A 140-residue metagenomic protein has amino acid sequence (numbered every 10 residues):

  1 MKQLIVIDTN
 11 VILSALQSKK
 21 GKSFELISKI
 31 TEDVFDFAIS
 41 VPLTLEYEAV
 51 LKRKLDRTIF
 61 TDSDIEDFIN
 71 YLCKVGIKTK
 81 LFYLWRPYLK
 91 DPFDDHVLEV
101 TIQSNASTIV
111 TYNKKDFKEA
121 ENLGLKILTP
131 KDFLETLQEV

Functional and structural regions predicted by a protein language model:
M1-I39: Short, well-structured N-terminal submotif of metal-dependent ribonuclease cores
T9, V41-P42, Y112-K114: Short secondary-structure boundary segments
S14-A15, L84-K90: Short, flexible loop segments at the rims of nucleotide/cofactor-binding pockets, characterized by
A15, E46, E119: Phosphate- and divalent-cation-binding pockets in alpha/beta enzyme and binding domains that engage nucleotide-derived
L16-Q17, L51, E121: Short, flexible helix/strand-to-coil boundary loops that buttress conserved ligand/catalytic motifs in alpha/beta
K22-S23, F93-V97: Amphipathic coiled-coil/heptad-repeat helices and related helical stalk/stem segments that mediate oligomerization
S28-L84: PIN-domain endoribonuclease scaffold, especially VapC-family toxins
Y88, D95, I102-T108, K114-V140: Acidic, PIN/NYN-like endoribonuclease modules and their adjacent C-terminal/linker elements
